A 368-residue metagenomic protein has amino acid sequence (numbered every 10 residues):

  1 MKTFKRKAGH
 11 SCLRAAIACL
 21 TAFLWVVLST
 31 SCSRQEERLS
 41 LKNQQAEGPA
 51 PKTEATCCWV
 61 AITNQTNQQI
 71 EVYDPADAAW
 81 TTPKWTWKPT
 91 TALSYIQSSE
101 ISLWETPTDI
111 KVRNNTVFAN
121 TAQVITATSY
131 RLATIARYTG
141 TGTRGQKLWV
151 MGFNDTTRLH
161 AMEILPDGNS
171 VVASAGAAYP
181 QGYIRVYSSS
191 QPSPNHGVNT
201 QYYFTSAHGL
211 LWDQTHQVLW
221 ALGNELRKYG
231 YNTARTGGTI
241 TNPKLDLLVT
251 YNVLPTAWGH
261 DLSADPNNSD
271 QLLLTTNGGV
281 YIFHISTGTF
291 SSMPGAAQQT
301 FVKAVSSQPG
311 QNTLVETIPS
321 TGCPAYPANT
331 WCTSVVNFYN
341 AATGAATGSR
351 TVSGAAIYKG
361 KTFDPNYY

Functional and structural regions predicted by a protein language model:
W25-E54: Bacterial Sec-dependent N-terminal signal peptides
T56-C58, N115, T121-A122, D167-N169 (+3 more regions): Short coil/turn segments that connect the beta-strands within blades of beta-propeller domains
T63-S98, A127-G142: Beta-propeller domains
Q65, A175-G182, W331: Short, solvent-exposed loop/turn segments at conserved positions within beta-propeller repeat blades
P75-T81, R137-G142, S188-S193, G230-I240 (+1 more regions): Short loop/turn segments immediately following beta-strands, especially the blade-tip and inter-blade linker loops
P83-I101, R144-F153, N195-Q201, K244-V253 (+1 more regions): A short beta-strand motif characteristic of beta-propeller blades
W87-Q123, S129, G145-A161: Blade-loop segments of beta-propeller domains
I101-T116, D155-I164, F204-L211, P255-D265 (+2 more regions): Repeated scaffold domains used in trafficking and secretory/extracellular systems, primarily beta-propellers
